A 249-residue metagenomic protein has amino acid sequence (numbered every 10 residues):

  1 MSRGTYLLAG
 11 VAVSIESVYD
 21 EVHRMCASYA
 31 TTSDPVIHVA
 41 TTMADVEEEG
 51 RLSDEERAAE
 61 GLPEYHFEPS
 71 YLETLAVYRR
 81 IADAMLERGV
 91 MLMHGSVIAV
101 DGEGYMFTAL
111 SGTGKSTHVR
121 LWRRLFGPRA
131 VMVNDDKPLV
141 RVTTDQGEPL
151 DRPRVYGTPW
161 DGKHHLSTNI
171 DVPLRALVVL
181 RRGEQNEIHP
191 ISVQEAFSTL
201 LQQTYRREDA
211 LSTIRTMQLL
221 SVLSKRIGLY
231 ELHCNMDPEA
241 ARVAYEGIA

Functional and structural regions predicted by a protein language model:
M1-S111, L121-V131, L139-A249: A noncatalytic interaction/capping subdomain that flanks phosphate/NTP-handling catalytic cores
K115: Conserved lysine of the Walker
H118: Hydrophobic positions on the alpha1 helix immediately C-terminal to the Walker A/P-loop
